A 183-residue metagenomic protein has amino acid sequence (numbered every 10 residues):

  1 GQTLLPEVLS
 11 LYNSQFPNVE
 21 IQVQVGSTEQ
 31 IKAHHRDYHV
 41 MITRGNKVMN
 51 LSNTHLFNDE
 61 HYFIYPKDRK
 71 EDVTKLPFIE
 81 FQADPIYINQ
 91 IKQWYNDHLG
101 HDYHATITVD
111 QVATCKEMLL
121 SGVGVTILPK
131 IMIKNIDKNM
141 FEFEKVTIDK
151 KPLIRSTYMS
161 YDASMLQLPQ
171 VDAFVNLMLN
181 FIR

Functional and structural regions predicted by a protein language model:
G1-V48: Central regulatory/effector-binding core of bacterial HTH transcription factors
L4, V8, T74, Y87-Q90 (+1 more regions): Short amphipathic alpha-helical coupling segments at ligand-binding clamshell hinges and other catalytic/signaling
Q15-V23, D97-I107: A local structural motif
S27-T28, G100-V146: Hydrophobic hinge/microswitch elements
K32-R36, E117-V123, M159: Hydrophobic residues within well-ordered alpha-helices
S52-Y62, N139-S156: Short beta-strand->loop
P77-G100, Q167-L168: Secondary-structure junction motif
K145-R183: A late-sequence structural motif
